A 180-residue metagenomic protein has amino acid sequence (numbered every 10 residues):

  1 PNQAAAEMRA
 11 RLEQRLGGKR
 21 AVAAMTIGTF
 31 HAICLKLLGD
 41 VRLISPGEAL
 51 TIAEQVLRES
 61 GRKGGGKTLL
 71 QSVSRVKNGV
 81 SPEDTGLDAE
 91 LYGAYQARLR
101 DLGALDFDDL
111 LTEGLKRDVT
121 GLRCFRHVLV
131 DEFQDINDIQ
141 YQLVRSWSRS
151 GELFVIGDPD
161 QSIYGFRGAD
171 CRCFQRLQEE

Functional and structural regions predicted by a protein language model:
P1-L43: P-loop NTPase Walker
N2-A5, H31-C34, P159-I163, G168-C171: Conserved nucleotide-binding/hydrolysis micro-motifs of P-loop NTPases
V22, R149-E152: A short helix->loop->beta-strand "cap" motif at the edges of active sites that frequently abuts
L43, L50-L57: N-terminal membrane-targeting/anchoring modules of bacterial envelope and secretion proteins
V56-L129, D138-L143, V155, G165 (+1 more regions): Accessory N-terminal region flanking or inserted into the helicase ATPase core in nucleic-acid motor proteins
E132, D158: Walker B catalytic acidic pair
E152-F154, D160: Generic structural signal for coil-to-beta-strand starts
R172-E180: Conserved P-loop NTPase catalytic core
